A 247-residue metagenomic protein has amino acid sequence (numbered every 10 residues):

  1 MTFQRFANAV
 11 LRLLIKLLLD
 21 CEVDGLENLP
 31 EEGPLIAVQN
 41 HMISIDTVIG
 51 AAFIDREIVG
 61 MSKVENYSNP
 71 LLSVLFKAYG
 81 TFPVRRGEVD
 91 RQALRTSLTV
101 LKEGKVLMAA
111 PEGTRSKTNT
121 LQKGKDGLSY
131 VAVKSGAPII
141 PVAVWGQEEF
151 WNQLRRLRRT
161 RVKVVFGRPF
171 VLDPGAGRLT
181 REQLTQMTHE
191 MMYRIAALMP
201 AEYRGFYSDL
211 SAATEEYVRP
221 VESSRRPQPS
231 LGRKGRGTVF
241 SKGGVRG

Functional and structural regions predicted by a protein language model:
T2-F6, Q92-G247: Non-catalytic C-terminal accessory region of glycerolipid acyltransferases and related lyso-lipid remodeling enzymes
F3, A7, K16-L17, P30-E88 (+1 more regions): Catalytic core of membrane glycerolipid acyltransferases/transacylases, capturing the structured, soluble-facing
K16-D24, E88, W145-E148: Short gly/ser/thr-rich secondary-structure transition/capping motifs
E22, M61-S62, R86-G87, K117-T118 (+1 more regions): A generic secondary-structure micro-motif detector that highlights 1-2 residue hydrophobic/ambivalent hotspots embedded
E22-E32: Membrane-interface helix-loop junction between the first two transmembrane segments
V23, G60, T81-P83, I139 (+1 more regions): Conserved beta-strand scaffold positions in the cores of enzyme catalytic domains, especially in NTP/NDP-utilizing
E27, V64, R85, A143 (+1 more regions): Residues at the C-termini of beta-strands that transition into short coil/loop
